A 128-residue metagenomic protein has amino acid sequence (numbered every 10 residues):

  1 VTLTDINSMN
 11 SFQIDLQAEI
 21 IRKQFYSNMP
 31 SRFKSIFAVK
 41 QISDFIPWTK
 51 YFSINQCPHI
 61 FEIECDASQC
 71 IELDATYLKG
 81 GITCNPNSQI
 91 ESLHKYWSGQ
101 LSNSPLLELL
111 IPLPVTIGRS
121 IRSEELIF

Functional and structural regions predicted by a protein language model:
V1-S11, R32-K34, S43-Q56, E64-F128: Conserved NAD+-utilizing ADP-ribose enzyme module
T4-P30: Short aromatic-glycine-(Arg/Gly/Cys) micro-motifs in beta-strand/loop hairpins
